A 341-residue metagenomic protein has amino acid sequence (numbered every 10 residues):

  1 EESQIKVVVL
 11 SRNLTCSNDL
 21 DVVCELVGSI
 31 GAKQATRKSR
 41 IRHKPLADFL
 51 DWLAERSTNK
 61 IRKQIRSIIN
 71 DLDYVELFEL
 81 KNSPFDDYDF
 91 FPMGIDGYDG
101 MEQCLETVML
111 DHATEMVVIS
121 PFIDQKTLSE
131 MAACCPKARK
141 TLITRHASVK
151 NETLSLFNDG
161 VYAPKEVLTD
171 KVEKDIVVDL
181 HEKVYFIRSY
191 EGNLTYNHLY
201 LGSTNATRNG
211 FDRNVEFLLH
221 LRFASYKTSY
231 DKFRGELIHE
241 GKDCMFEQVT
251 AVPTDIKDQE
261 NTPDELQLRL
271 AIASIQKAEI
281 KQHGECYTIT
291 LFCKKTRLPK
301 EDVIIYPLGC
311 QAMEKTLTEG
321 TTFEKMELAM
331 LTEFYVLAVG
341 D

Functional and structural regions predicted by a protein language model:
E1-D341: PLD/PLD-like phosphodiesterase catalytic module centered on the HKD motif
